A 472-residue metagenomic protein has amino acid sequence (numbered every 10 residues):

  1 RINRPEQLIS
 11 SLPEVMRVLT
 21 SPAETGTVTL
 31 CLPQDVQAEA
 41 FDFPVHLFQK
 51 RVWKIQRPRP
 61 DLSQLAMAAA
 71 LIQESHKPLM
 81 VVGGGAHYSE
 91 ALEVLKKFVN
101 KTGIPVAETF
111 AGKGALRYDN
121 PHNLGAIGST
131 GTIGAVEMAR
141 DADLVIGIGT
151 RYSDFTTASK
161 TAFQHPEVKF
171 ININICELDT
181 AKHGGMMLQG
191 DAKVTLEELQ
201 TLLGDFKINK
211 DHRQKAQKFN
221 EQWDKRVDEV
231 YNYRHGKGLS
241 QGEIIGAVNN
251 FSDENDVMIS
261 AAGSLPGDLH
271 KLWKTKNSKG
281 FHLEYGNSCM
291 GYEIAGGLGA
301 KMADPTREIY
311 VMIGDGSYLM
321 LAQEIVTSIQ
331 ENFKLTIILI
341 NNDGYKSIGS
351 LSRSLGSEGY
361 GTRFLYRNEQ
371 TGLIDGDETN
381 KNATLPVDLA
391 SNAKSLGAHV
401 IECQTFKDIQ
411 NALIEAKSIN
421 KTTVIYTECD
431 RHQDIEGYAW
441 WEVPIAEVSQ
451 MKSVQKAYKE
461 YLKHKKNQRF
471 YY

Functional and structural regions predicted by a protein language model:
R1-S11, L32, G112-F219, S352 (+2 more regions): Glycine-rich, acidic loop regions that bind phosphate or pyrophosphate groups
E14, V18-E74, Y231: Conformationally flexible catalytic loops at phosphate/diphosphate-handling active centers
V18-E24, Q64-L79, F98, A139-A142 (+3 more regions): Glycine-rich phosphate/diphosphate-binding loops that line cofactor/substrate pockets in enzymes
C31, I104-F110, I171-N174, I337-N341: Short internal beta-strands
L32-A38, G84-A86, E177, A262-L265 (+2 more regions): Glycine-rich beta-alpha junction loops
G84-I171, K276-T306, L319-Q323, S354 (+1 more regions): Glycine-rich, anion-gripping cofactor-binding loops and their flanking helix/strand elements in enzyme active sites
T180-A181, L188-Q189, L196-E197, G267-D268 (+1 more regions): Thiamine diphosphate
N220-K301, T306: Active-site diphosphate/adenylate-binding microenvironment
